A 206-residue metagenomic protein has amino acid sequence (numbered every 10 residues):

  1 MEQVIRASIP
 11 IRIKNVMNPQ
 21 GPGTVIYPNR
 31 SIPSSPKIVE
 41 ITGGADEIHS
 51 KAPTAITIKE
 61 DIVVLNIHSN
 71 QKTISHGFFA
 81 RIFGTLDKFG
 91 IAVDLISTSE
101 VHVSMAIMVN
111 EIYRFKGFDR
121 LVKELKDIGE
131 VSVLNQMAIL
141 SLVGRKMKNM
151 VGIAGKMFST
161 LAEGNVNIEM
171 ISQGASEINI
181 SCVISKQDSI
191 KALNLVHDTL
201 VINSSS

Functional and structural regions predicted by a protein language model:
M1-S206: C-terminal catalytic "cap/lid" subdomain
